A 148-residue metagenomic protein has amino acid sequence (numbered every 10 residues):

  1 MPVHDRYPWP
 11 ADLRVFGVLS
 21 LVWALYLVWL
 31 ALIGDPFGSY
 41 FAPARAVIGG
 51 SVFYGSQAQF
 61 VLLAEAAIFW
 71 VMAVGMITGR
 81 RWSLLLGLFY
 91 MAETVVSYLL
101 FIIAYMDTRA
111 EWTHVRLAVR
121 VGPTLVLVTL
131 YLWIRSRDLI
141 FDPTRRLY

Functional and structural regions predicted by a protein language model:
M1-Y148: Topology signature of small-to-medium multi-pass alpha-helical membrane proteins
